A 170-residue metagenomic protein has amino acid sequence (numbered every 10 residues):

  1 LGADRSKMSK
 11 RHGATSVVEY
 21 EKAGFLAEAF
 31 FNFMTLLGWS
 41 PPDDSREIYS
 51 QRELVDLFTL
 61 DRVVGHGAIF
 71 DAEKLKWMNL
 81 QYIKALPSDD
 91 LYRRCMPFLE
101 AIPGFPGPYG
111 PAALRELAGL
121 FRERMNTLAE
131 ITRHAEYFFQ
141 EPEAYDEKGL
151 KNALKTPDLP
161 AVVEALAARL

Functional and structural regions predicted by a protein language model:
L1-L170: Conserved nucleotide- and phosphate/pyrophosphate-binding catalytic cores in adenylate/nucleotidyl-handling enzymes
